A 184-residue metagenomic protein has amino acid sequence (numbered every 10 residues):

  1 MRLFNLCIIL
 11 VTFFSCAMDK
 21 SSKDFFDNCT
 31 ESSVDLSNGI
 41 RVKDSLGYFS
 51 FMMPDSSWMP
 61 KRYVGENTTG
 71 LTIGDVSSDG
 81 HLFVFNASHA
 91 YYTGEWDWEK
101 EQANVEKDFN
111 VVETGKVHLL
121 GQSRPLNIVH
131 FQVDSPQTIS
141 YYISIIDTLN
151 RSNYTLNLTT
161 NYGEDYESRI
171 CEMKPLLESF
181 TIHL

Functional and structural regions predicted by a protein language model:
M1-F14: Sec-dependent bacterial lipoprotein signal peptides
C16-T72, V111, L120-S123, T148-S152 (+1 more regions): N-terminal targeting sequences that direct proteins away from the cytosol to non-cytosolic compartments
L46-Y48, S77-L82, S135-Q137, R151: Glycine-centered tight beta-turn/hairpin loop motif at sheet-sheet or coil-to-beta transitions
T68-E99: A short acidic-to-branched-hydrophobic micro-motif
H81-F85, N127, T155: Surface-exposed aromatic
A90-Y92, V133-P136, Y162-E164: Solvent-exposed loop/turn segments at secondary-structure junctions within structured extracellular/periplasmic domains
W96-D97, E101, S168-E172: Short amphipathic alpha-helical segments
E99-R151: Signature of long, low-cysteine stretches enriched in small and polar/charged residues
